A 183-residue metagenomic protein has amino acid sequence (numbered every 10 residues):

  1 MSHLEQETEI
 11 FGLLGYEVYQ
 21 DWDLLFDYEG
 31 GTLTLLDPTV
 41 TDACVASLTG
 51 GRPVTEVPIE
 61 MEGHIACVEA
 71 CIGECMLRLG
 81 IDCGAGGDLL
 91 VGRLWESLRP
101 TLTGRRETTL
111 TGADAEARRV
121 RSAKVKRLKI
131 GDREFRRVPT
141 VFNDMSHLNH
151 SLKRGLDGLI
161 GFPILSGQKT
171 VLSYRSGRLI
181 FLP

Functional and structural regions predicted by a protein language model:
M1-P183: Pepsin/retropepsin-fold aspartyl endopeptidases
